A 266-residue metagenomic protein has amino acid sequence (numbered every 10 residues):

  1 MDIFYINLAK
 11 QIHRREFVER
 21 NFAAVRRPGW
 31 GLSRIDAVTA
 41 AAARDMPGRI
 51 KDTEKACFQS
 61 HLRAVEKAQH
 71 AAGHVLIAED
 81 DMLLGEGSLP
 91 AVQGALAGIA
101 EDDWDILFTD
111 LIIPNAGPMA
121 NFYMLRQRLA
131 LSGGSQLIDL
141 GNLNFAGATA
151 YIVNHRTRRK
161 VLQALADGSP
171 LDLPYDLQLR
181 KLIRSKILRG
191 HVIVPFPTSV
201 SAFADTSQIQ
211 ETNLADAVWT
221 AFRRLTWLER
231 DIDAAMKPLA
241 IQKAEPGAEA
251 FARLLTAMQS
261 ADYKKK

Functional and structural regions predicted by a protein language model:
M1-A78, M82-K266: An acidic/histidine-cluster motif and surrounding catalytic segment that typifies divalent-metal-assisted enzyme active
